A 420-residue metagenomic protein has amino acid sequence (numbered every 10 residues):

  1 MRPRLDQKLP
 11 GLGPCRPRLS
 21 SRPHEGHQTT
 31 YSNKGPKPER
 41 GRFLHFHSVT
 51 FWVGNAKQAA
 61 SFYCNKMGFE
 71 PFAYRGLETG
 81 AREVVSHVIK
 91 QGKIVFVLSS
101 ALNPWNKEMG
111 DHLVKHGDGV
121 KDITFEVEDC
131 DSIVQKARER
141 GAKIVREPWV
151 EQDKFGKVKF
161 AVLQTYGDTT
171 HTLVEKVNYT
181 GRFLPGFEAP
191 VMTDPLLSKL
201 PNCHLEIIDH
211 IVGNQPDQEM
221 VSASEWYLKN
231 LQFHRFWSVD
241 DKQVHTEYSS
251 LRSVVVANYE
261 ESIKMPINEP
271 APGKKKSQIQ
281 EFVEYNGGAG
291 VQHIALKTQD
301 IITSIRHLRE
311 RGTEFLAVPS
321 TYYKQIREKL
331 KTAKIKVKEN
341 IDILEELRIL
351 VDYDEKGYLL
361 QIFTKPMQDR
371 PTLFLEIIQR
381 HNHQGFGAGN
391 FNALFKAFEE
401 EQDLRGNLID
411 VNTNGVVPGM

Functional and structural regions predicted by a protein language model:
L9-L19, P23-Q28, R40, L44 (+2 more regions): C-terminal functional regions that serve as terminal interaction/effector modules
C15, S21-K57, V120-I123, T180-S224 (+3 more regions): N-terminal beta-strand motif that seeds the catalytic metal site of vicinal oxygen chelate
R22-Y31, R40-G41, V49, V53-G54 (+7 more regions): Hydrophobic, small-residue-rich alpha-helical packing segments that form membrane-like cores
G35, P71-V85, V97, A101-F160 (+11 more regions): A cross-kingdom feature marking solvent-exposed beta-strand/loop segments within repeated, beta-rich binding/scaffold
G41-L44, T50-V95, E139, P148-K154 (+7 more regions): Core segments of cupin and vicinal oxygen chelate
F46-V53, F69, I89, F96-L98 (+11 more regions): Short, structured motif recognition centered on aromatic/hydrophobic residues
L173-Y179, E269-A271, I378-N382: Short beta->alpha transition motifs characteristic of CBS
